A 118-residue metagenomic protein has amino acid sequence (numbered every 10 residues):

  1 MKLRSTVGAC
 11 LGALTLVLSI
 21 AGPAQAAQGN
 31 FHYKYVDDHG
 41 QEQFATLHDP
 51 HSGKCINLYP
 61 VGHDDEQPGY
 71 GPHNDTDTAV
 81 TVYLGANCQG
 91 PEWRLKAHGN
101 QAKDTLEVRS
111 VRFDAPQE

Functional and structural regions predicted by a protein language model:
K2-E118: Compact beta-sheet-dominated domain cores in extracellular/mature segments
